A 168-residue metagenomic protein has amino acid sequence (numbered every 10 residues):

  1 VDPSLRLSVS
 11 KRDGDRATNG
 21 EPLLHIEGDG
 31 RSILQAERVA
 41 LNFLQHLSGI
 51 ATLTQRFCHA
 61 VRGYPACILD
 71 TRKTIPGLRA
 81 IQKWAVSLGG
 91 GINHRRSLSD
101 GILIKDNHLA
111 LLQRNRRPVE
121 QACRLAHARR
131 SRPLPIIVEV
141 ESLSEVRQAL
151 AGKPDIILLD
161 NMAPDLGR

Functional and structural regions predicted by a protein language model:
V1-E141, E145-G152, I156: Acidic/glycine-rich phosphate/pyrophosphate-binding loops and surrounding catalytic core that coordinate Mg2+
L150, D155-R168: Catalytic-face loop-and-helix region of soluble metabolic enzyme cores
